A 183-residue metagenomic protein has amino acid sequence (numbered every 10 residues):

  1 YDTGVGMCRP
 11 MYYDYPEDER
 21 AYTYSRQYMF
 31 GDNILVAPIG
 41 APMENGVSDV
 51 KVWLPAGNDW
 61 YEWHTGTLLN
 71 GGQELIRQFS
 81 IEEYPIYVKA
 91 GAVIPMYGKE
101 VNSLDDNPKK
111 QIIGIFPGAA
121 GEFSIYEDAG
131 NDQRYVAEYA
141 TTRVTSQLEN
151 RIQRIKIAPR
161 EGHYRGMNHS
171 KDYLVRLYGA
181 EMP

Functional and structural regions predicted by a protein language model:
Y1-M182: Catalytic core of carbohydrate-active enzymes
